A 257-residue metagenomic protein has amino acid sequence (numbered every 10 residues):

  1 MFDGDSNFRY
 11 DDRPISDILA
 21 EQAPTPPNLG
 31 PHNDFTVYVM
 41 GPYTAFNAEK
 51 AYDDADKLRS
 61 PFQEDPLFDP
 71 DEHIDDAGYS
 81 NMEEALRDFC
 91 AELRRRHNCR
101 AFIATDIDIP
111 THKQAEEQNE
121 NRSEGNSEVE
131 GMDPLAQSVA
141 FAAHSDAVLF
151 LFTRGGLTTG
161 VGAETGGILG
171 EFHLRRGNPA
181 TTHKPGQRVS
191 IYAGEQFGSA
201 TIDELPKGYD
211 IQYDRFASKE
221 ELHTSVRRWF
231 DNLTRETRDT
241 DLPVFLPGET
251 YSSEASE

Functional and structural regions predicted by a protein language model:
M1-E257: Conserved catalytic or regulatory cores that recognize and/or transform ribose-phosphate-containing ligands
